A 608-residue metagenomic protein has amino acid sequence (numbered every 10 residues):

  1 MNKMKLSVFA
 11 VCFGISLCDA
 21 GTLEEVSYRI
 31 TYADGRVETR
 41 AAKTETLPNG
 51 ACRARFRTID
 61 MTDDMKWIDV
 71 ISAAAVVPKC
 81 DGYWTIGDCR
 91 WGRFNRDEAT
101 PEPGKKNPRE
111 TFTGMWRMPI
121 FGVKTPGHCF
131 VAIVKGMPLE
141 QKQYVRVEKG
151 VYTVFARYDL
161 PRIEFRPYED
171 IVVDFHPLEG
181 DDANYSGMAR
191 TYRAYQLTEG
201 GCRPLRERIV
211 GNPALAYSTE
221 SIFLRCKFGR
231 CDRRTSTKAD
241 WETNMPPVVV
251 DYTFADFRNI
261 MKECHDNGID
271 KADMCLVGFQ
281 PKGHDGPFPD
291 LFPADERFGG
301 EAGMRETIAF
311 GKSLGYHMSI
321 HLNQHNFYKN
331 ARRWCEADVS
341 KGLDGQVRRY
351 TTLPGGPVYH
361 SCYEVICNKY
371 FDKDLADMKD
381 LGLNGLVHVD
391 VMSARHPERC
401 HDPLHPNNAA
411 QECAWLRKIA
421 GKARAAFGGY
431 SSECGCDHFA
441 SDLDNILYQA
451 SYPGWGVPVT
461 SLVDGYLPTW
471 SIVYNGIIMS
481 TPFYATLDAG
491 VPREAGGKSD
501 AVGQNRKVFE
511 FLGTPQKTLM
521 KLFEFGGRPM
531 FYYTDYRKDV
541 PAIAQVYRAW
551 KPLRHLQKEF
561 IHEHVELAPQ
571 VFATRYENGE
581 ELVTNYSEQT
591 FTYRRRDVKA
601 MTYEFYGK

Functional and structural regions predicted by a protein language model:
N2-A10: Sec-dependent signal peptide recognition, specifically the positively charged N-region followed immediately by
F9-D19: Hydrophobic h-region of N-terminal signal peptides that target proteins for export in Gram-negative bacteria
A10, A41-E45, T460: Mixed-charge, low-complexity segments
G21-D273, F279, E296, H317 (+2 more regions): Carbohydrate-recognition beta-sandwich/jelly-roll modules in extracellular/periplasmic carbohydrate-active proteins
M118, P126-H128, G136-Y144, G150 (+5 more regions): Active-site-proximal substrate-binding groove within the catalytic cores of carbohydrate-active enzymes
E220-F371, N384-G385, V389, S393-H405: Aromatic-lined carbohydrate-binding/catalytic grooves of carbohydrate-active enzymes
